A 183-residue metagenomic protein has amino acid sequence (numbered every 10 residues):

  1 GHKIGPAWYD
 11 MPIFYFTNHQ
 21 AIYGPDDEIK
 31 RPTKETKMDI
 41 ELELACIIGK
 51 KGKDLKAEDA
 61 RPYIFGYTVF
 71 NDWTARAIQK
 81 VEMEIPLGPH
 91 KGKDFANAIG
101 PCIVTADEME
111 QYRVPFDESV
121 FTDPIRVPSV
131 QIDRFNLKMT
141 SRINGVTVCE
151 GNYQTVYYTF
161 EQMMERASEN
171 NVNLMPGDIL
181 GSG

Functional and structural regions predicted by a protein language model:
G1-R166, N170: Glycine-enriched loop-and-adjacent helix/strand subsegments that border the catalytic/binding cleft of enzyme cores
N173-L174: Short, well-ordered loop/turn sites that connect or cap secondary structure elements
